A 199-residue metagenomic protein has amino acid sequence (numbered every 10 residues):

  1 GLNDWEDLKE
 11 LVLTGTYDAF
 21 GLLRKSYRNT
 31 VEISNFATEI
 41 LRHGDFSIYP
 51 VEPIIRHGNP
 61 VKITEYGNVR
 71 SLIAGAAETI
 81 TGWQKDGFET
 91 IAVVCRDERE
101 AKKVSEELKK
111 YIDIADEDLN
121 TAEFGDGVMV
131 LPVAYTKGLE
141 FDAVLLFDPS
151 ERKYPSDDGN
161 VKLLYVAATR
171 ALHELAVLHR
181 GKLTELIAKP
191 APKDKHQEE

Functional and structural regions predicted by a protein language model:
G1-E199: Conserved helicase motor core of SF1/SF2 NTP-dependent helicases
